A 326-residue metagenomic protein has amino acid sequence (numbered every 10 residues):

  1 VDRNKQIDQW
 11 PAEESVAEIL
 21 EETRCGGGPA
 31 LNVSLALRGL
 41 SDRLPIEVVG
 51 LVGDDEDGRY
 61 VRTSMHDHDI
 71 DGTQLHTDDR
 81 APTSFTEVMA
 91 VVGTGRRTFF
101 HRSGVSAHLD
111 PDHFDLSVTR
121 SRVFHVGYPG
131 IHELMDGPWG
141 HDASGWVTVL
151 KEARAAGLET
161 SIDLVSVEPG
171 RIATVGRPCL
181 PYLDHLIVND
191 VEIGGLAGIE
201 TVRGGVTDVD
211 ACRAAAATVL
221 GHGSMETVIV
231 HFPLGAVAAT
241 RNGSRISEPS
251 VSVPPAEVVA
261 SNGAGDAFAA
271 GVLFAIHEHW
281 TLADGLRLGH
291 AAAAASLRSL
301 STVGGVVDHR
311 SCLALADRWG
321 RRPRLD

Functional and structural regions predicted by a protein language model:
V1, R59-S247, V251-S252, T302-D326: Ribokinase/PfkB-type carbohydrate-kinase core domain
V1-V49, E56-D67, R96, E257-S261 (+1 more regions): Glycine-rich phosphate/adenosyl-contacting loop at the front of the ribokinase-like
R24-L31, D55, G140-A143, V209 (+4 more regions): Electropositive phosphate-/nucleotide-binding environments in soluble metabolic enzymes
L31-R38, R62, G194, A217 (+4 more regions): Predominant activation on well-ordered alpha-helical scaffold segments within soluble catalytic domains
L37, N189, G265: Short, conserved phosphate/pyrophosphate- and ester-handling motifs at nucleotide-, phospho-/glycolipid
S41, E200, I276: Active-site catalytic pocket residues across diverse enzymes, especially alpha/beta-hydrolases
T227, S252-D326: Conserved post-catalytic alpha-helical subdomain immediately downstream of the catalytic base and nucleotide-binding
